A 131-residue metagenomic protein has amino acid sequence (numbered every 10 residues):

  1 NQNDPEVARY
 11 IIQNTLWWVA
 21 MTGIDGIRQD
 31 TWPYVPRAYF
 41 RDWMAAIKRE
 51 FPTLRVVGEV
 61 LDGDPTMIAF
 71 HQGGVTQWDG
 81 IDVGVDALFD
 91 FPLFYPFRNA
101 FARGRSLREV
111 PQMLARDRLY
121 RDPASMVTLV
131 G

Functional and structural regions predicted by a protein language model:
N1-I12: Chitinase-like catalytic core of GlcNAc-active glycosidases
N14-L16, A20-L129: Active-site-proximal helices and loops of the catalytic beta/alpha 8
